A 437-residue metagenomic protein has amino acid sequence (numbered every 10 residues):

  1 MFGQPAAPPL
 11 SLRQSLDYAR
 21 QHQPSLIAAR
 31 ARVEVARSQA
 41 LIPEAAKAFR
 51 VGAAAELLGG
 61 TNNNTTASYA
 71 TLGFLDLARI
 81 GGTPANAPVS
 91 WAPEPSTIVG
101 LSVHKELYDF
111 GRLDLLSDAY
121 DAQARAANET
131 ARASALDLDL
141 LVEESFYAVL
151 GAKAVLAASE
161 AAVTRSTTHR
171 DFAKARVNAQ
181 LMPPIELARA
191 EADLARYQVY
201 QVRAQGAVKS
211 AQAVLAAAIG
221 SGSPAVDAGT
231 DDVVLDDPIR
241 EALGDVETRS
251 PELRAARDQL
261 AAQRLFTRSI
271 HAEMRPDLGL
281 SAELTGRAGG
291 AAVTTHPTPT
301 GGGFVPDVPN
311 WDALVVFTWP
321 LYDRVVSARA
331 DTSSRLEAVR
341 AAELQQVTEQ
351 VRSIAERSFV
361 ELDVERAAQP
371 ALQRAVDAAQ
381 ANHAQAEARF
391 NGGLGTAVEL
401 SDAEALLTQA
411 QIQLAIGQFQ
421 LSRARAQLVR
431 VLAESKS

Functional and structural regions predicted by a protein language model:
F2-L57, N62-N64, E106-L107, S223-F266 (+3 more regions): Bacterial Sec-pathway N-terminal export signals of envelope proteins
F2-Q4, G59-T65, A410-S437: Acidic, low-complexity, intrinsically disordered peripheral segments
P5-A7, A54-S102, G229-L235, R268 (+1 more regions): Small/polar, glycine/serine/threonine/aspartate-rich low-complexity segments that form flexible
L10, S134-R249, E361, E365 (+4 more regions): Periplasmic alpha-helical coiled-coil/stalk elements that build and connect Gram-negative outer-membrane
I27-A28, E44-A45, W91-P93, L107-A135 (+6 more regions): Sec/SRP-type N-terminal targeting helices
D121, P184-A195, D331, A397-A405: Short, charged, amphipathic alpha-helical segments
P183, V351, S358, G393-A397: Alpha-helical heptad-repeat coiled-coil segments that mediate oligomerization/polymerization in large
